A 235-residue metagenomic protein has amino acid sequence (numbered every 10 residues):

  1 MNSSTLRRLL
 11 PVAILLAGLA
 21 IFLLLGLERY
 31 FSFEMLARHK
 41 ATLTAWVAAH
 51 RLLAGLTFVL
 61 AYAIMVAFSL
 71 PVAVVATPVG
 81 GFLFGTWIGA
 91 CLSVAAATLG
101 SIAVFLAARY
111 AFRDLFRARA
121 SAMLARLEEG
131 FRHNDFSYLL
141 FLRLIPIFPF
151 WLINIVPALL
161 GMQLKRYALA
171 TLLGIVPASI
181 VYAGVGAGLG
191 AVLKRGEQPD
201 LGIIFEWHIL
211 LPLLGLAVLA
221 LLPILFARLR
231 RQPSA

Functional and structural regions predicted by a protein language model:
N2, L6, L15, I21-V59 (+4 more regions): Membrane-interfacial helix-loop-helix
L10-L19, A170, L214-A217: Hydrophobic alpha-helical membrane-interfacial segments at the cytosolic entry of transmembrane helices
L23-R29, F68-S69, A76, G81 (+1 more regions): Juxtamembrane "helix exit" motif at the C-terminal ends of alpha-helical transmembrane segments in multi-pass membrane
L60, I64, C91, A95-L99 (+2 more regions): Hydrophobic residues within alpha-helical transmembrane segments of multi-pass solute transporters/permease subunits
Y62-C91, I147-N154, K165, A178-V181: Transmembrane helix boundary and interhelical junction motifs in multipass membrane proteins
G81, A96-G100, I145, A158 (+2 more regions): Transmembrane alpha-helical core residues of multi-pass small-molecule transporters, especially secondary transporters
R166-L172, G188-L189: Membrane-embedded alpha-helical hairpins and interfacial helices in multi-pass inner-membrane proteins
E206-L219: Small-residue-rich transmembrane alpha-helices that serve as helix-helix interface/gating elements in multipass
